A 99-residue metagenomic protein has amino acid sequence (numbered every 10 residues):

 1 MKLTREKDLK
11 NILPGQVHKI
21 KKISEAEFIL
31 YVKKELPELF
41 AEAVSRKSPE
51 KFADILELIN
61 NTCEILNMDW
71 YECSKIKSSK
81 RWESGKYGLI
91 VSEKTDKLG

Functional and structural regions predicted by a protein language model:
M1-G99: Flexible "arm" and connector segments at domain edges
